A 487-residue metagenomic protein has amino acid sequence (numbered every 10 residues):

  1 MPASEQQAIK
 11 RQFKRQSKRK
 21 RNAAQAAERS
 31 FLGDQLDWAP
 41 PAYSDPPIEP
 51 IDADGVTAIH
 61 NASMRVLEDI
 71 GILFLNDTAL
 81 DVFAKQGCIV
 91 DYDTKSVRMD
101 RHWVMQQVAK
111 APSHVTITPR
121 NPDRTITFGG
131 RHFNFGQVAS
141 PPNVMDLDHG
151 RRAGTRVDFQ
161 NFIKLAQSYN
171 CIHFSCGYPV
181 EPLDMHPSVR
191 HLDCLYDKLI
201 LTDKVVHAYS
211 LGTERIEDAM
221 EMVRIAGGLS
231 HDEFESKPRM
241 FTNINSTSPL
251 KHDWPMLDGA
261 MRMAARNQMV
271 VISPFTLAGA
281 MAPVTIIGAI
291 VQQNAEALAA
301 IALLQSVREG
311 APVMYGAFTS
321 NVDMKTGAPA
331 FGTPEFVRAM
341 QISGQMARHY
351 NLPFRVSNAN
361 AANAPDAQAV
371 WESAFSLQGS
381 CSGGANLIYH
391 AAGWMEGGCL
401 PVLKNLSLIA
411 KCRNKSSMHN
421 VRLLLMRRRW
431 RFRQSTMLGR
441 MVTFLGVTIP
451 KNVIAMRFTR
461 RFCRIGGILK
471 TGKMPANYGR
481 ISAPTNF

Functional and structural regions predicted by a protein language model:
A3-Q12, Q16-W38, P50-N61, I70 (+2 more regions): Catalytic-core signal marking the mid-to-C-terminal active-site face
Q35-A39, A53-M64, T127-D148, Y178 (+1 more regions): N-terminal small/glycine-rich loop or linker at the start of catalytic domains across soluble metabolic enzymes
L36-A111: N-terminal alpha-helical transmembrane segments of multi-pass membrane transport and channel/translocase proteins
G55-A62, V66, L75-V82, D100-V104 (+11 more regions): General structural feature for long, well-ordered alpha-helical segments within catalytic domains of soluble enzymes
I59-A62, V66-L73, Q86, Q107-H114 (+11 more regions): Change "in soluble alpha/beta enzymes" to "in soluble alpha/beta proteins
L73-L80, D93-T94, H173, F234-S236 (+5 more regions): Flexible, glycine/charged-enriched surface loops at secondary-structure junctions
L80, I89, K95-P283, I287: Catalytic alpha/beta active-site cores
N243-C412: Glycine-rich anion/phosphate-binding loop at the beta-strand->alpha-helix junction
